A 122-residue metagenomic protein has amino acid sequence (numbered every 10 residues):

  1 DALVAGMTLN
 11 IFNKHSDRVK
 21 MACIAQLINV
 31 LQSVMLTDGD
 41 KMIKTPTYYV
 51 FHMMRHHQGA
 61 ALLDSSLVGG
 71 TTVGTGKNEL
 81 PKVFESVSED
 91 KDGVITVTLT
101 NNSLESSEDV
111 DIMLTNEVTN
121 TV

Functional and structural regions predicted by a protein language model:
D1-D92: Aromatic/acidic polysaccharide-binding cleft in carbohydrate-active enzymes
E79-T119: Carbohydrate-binding surface patches
